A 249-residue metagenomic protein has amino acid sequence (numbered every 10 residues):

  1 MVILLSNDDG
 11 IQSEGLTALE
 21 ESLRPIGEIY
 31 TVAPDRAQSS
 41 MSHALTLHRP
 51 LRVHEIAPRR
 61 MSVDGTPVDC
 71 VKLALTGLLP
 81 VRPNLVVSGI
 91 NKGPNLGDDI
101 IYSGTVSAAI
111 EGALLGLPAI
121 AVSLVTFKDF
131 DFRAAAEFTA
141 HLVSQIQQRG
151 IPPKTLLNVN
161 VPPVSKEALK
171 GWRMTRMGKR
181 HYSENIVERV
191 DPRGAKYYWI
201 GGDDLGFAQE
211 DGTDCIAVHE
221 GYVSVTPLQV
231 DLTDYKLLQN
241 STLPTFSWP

Functional and structural regions predicted by a protein language model:
V2-I3, E14-G77, V81-R82: A cross-family phosphate/adenosyl-ligand binding-site feature
L5-Q12, D99-I100: Short, glycine-rich nucleotide/cofactor-binding loops
S6, V32-P34, D64, S88-N91 (+3 more regions): Short beta-strand segments
D9, A37, T66-P67, N91-P94 (+2 more regions): Short glycine-rich anion-binding loops that position phosphate/pyrophosphate groups of nucleotides and phosphorylated
T76-P80, S107-P118: Alpha-helix C-terminal capping segments
P94-S103: Glycine/threonine-rich flexible loop motifs
A113-A135: Glycine-rich phosphate/pyrophosphate-binding loops and their adjacent beta-strand/loop elements at enzyme active sites
A134-P249: Electrostatically charged, flexible surface regions
